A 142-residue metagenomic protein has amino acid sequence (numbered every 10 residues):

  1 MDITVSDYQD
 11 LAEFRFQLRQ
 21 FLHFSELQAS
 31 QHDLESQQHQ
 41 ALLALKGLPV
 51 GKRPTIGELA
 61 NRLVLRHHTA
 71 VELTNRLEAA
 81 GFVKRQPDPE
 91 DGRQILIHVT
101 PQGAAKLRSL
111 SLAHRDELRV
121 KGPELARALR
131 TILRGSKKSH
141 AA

Functional and structural regions predicted by a protein language model:
M1-H32, A80-F82, A142: N-terminal leader segment of winged-helix/HTH proteins
E13, Q20, Q40-A44, A105: Pre-recognition alpha-helix immediately N-terminal to the DNA-recognition helix within helix-turn-helix or winged-helix
H23-R66: N-terminal helix-turn-helix DNA-binding core of bacterial DNA-binding proteins
E26, S30-L34, P123-R127, R134: Short helix-loop hinge/linker segments at domain boundaries
I56, T74-N75: Short, hydrophobic-biased segments on the C-terminal half of alpha helices that form "recognition helices"
N75-L133: Charged, amphipathic alpha-helical coiled-coil/dimerization segments
R134-A142: Short, charged, intrinsically disordered terminal tails
